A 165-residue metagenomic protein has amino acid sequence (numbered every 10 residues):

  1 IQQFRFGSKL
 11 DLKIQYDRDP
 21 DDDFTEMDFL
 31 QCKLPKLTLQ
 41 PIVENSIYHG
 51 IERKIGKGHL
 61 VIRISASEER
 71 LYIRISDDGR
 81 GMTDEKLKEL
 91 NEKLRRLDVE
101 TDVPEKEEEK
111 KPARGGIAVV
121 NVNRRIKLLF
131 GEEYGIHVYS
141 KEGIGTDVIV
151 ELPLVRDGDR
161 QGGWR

Functional and structural regions predicted by a protein language model:
I1-Y139, T146-D147: Two-component histidine phosphotransfer core
S65, D157-G163: Gram-positive cell-envelope targeting signals
E89-N91, G162-R165: Short intrinsically disordered coil segments
Y134, V150, R160-G162: Low-complexity, compositionally biased segments
T146-V155: Short C-terminal beta-strand
